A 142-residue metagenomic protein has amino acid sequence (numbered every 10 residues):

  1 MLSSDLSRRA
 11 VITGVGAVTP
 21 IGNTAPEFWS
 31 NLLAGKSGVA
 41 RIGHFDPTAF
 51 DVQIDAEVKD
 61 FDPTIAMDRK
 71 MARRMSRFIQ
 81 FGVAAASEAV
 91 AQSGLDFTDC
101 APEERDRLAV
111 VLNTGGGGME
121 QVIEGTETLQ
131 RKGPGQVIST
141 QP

Functional and structural regions predicted by a protein language model:
M1-P142: Conserved "HGTGT" condensation-loop signature of ketosynthase/thiolase-family condensing enzymes that catalyze
